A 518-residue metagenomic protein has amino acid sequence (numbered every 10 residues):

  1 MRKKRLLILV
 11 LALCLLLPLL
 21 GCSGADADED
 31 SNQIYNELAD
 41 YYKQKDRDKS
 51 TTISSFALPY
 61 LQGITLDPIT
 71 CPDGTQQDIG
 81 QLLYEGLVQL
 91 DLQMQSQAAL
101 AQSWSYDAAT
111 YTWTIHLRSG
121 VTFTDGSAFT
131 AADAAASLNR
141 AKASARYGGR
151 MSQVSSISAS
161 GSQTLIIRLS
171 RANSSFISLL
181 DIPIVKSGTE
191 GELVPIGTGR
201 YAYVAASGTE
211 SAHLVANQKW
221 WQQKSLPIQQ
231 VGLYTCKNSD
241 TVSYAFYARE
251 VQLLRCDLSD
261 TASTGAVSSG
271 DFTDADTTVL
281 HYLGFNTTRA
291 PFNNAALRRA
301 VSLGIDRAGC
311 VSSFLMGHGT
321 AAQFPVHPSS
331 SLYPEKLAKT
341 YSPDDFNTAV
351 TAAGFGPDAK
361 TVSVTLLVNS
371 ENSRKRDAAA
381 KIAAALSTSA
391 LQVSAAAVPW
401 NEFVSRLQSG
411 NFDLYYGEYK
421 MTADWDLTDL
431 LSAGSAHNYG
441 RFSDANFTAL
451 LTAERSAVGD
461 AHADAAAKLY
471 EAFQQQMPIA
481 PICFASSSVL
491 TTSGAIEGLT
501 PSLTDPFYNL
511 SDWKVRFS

Functional and structural regions predicted by a protein language model:
A57-Y106, N139, I196: N-terminal lobe/hinge region of extracytoplasmic solute-binding protein
S105, A109, G149-T189, A202: Surface-exposed binding/hinge segments that line and control ligand-binding clefts or catalytic entry sites
A172-Q230, D240-T241: Gly/Pro-rich hinge or "lid" segments in bacterial periplasmic/extracellular proteins
K219-T264: Ligand-site clamp/hinge motif
N293-A384, F517: Append "and occasionally in soluble cytosolic enzymes with long acidic Gly/Pro-rich linkers
A353-M421: Ligand/substrate-recognition segments at binding pockets and active sites
S394-F403, T428-G494, S518: Extracytoplasmic/peripheral linker and loop segments enriched in polar/acidic and small residues with frequent Thr/Pro
T491-S518: Long beta-strand-rich cores associated with HINT superfamily self-processing modules
